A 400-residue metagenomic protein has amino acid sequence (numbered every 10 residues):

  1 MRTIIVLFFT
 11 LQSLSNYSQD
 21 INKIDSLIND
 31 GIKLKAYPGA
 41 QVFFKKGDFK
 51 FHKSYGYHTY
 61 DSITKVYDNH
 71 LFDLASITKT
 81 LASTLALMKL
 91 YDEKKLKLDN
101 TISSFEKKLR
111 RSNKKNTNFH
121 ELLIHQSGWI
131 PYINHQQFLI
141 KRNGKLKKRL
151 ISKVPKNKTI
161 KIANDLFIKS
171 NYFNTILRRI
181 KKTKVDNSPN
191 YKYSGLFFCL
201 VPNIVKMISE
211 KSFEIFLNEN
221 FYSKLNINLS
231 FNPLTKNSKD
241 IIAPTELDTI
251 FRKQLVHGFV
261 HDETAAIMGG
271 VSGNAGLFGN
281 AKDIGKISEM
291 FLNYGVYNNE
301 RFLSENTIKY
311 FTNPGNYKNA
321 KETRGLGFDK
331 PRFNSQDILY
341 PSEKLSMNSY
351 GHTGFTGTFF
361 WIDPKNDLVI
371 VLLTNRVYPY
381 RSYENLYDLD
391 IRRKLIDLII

Functional and structural regions predicted by a protein language model:
M1-I21: Bacterial Sec-dependent N-terminal signal peptides
D20-L74, K95-K97, R178-K181, L255 (+3 more regions): Short, conserved catalytic-motif segment at the N-terminal edge
N29-D30, L71, G315, K344-Y350 (+1 more regions): Short, P/G- and charge-enriched loop/turn segments at secondary-structure junctions
D30-Q41, S62-L122, T183-F197, S272-A275: Short active-site loop at a secondary-structure junction that contains or immediately precedes the catalytic residue(s)
Q41-F44, H52, E121-I124, F360-W361 (+1 more regions): Structural recognition of the beta-strand scaffold that forms the well-ordered cores of secreted hydrolase catalytic
K114-M347: Short, surface-exposed loop or secondary-structure junction motifs that flank catalytic or metal-binding residues
H352-I400: Structured C-terminal helix/loop/strand segments within mature extracytoplasmic catalytic/sensor domains
